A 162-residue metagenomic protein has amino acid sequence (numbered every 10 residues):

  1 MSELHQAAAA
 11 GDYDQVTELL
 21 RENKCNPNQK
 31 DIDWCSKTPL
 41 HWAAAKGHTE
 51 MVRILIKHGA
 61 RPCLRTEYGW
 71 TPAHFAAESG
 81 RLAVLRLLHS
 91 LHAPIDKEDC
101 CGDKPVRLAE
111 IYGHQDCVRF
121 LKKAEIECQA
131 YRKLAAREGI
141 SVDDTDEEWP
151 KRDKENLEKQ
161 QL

Functional and structural regions predicted by a protein language model:
M1-E3, L91, E110-L162: Ankyrin-repeat-protein effector appendages
Q15, E50-M51, A83-V84, D116-C117: Conserved ankyrin/ankyrin-like repeat signature
L20-N26, R53-R61, R86-A93, K122-I126: Ankyrin repeat domain, specifically the short helix-to-loop turn at the C-terminus of the second helix of each repeat
N28-K30, C63, D96: Ankyrin-repeat junction/capping positions
D33-C35, E67-Y68, C100-C101: Ankyrin repeat start-site detector
